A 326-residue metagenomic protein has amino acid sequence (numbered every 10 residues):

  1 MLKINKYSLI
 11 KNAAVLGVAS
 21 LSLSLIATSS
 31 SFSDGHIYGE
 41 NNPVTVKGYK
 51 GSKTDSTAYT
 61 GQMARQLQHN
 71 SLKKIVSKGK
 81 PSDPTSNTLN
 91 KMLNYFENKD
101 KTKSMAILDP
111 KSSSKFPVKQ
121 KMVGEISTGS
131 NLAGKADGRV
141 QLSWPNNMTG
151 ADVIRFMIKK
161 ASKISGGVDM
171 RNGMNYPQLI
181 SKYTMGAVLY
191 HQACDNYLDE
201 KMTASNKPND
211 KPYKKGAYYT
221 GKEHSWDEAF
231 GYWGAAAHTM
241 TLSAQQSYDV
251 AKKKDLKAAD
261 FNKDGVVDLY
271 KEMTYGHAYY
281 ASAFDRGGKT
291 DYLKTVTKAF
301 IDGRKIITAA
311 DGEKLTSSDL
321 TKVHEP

Functional and structural regions predicted by a protein language model:
M1-I10: N-terminal secretory signal peptides that target proteins for export/translocation
I10-V15, K215: Generic structural signal for short, flexible, solvent-exposed coil/loop and linker residues
A13-S24: Bacterial N-terminal signal peptides
L23-S33: Bacterial Sec-dependent signal peptides at the C-terminal "C-region" and cleavage site
S31-P326: Mature extracytoplasmic or organellar-lumen-exposed domains after removal of signal/transit peptides
